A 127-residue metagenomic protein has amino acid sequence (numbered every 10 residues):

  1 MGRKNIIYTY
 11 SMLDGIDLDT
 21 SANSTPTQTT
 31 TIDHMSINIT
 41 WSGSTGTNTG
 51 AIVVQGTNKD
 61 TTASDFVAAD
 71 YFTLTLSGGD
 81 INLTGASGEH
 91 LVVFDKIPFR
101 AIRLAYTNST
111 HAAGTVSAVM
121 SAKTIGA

Functional and structural regions predicted by a protein language model:
M1-I6: N-terminal leader/pro-regions and domain N-caps
I7-L13, D17, S21-T30, A69-A127: Beta-sandwich interaction modules
D33, G50, R100: Residues that flank catalytic or metal-binding motifs in active/ligand-binding sites
D33-G43, L104: A short beta-strand element within beta-rich, extracytoplasmic domains of secreted/secretory-pathway proteins
T40, Q55-T57, T107: A generic structural motif
W41-G50, S109-G114: Extended, low-complexity, turn-rich repeat/linker tracts enriched in Gly/Pro/Ser/Thr and Asp/Glu that occur
T47-A69, S117-S121: Short, surface-exposed beta-strand/strand-loop-strand elements in extracellular ectodomains
